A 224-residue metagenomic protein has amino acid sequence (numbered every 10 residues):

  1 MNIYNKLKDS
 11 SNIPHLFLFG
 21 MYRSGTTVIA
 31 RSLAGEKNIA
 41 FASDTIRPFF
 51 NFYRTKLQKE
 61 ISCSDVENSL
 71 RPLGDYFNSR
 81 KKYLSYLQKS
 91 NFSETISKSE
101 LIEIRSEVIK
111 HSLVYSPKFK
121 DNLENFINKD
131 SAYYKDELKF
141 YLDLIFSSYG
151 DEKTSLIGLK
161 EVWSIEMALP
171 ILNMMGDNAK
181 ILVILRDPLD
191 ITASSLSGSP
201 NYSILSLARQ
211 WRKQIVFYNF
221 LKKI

Functional and structural regions predicted by a protein language model:
N2-K8: Pre-Walker A adenine-sensing motif
N12-H15: Pre-Walker A (Motif I) flank of P-loop NTPase domains
L18: Hydrophobic anchor at the beta1->P-loop junction of P-loop NTPases
M21: P-loop (Walker A) phosphate-binding loop of NTP-binding proteins
T27-I39: A conserved segment at the C-terminal end of the G1
A40-F41, I181: Conserved active-site beta-strand element of glycosyltransferases/polysaccharide synthases
D44-L159: PAPS-dependent sulfation machinery
L113-L138, I145-I224: PAPS-dependent sulfotransferase catalytic domain
